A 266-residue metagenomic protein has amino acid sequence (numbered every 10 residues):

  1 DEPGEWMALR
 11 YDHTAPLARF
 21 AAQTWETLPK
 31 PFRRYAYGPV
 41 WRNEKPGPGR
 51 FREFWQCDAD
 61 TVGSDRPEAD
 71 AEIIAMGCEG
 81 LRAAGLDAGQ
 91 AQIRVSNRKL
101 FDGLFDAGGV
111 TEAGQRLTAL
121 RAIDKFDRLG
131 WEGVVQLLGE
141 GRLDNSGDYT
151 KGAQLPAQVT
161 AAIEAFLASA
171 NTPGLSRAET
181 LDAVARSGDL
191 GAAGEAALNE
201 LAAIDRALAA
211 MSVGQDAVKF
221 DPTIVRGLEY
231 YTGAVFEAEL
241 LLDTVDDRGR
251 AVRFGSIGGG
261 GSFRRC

Functional and structural regions predicted by a protein language model:
D1-A15, R19-A217, D221-T232, E237-R253 (+1 more regions): Extended, charged alpha-beta segments that form solvent-exposed binding/catalytic grooves in nucleic-acid-handling
G258-C266: C-terminal, non-catalytic macromolecule-binding modules
